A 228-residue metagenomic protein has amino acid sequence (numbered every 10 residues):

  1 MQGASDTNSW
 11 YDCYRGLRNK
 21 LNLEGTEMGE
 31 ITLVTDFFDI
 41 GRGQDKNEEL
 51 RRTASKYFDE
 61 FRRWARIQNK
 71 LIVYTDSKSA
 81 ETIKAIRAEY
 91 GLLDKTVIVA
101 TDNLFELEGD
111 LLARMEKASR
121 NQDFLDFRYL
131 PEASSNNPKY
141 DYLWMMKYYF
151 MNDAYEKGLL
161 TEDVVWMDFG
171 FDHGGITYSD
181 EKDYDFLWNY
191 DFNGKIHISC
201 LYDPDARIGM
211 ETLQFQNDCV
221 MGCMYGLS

Functional and structural regions predicted by a protein language model:
W10-K56: N-proximal low-complexity "stem/linker" segments adjacent to membrane-targeting elements
T32-G41, A100-L104, M167-F169, L201: Short loop/turn segments at strand-loop or loop-helix junctions that form parts of catalytic or ligand-binding pockets
A54-K70: Short, acidic, metal-binding catalytic loop of nucleotide-sugar glycosyltransferases
I72-D76: Short internal beta-strands
S77-K84, A206-I208: Short, charged/polar "capping" segments at the starts of alpha-helices and the immediately preceding loops
L92-K157: Active-site-proximal specificity loops/subdomain of glycosyltransferases
L143-H197: GT-A fold catalytic core of metal-dependent nucleotide-sugar glycosyltransferases, centered on the diacidic
H173-S228: Conserved catalytic core of nucleotide-sugar-dependent glycosyltransferases
